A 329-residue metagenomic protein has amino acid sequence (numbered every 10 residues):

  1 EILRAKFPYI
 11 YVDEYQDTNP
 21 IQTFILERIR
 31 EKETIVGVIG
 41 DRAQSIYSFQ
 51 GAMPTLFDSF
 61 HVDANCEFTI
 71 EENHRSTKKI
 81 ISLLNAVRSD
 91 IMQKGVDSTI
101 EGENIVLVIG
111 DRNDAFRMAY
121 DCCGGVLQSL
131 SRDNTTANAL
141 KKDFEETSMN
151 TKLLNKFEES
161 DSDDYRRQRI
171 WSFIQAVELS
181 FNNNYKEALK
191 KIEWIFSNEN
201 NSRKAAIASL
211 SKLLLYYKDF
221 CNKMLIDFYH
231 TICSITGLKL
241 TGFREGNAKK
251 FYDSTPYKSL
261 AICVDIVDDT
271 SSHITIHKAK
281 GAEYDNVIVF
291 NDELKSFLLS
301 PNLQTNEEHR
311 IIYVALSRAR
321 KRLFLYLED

Functional and structural regions predicted by a protein language model:
E1-D329: The feature marks helicase ATPase cores and/or their adjacent C-terminal helical subdomains in SF1/SF2/AAA+ helicases
